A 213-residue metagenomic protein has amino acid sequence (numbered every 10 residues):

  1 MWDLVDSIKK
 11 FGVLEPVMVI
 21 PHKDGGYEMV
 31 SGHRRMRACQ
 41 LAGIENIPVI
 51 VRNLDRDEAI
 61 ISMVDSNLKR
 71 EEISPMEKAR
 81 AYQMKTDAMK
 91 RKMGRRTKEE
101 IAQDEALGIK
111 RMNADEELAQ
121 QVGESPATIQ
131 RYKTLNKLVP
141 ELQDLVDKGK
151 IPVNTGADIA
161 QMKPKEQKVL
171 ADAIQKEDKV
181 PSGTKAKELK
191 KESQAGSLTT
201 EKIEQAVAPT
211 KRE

Functional and structural regions predicted by a protein language model:
M1-R52, E58-E72: Short, charged/polar connector segments at secondary-structure boundaries
L4, G26, R34-R35, I60 (+5 more regions): Helical mechanochemical/support elements of P-loop NTPase systems and associated helical scaffolds
V5, M162-K165, S197: Alpha-helix capping and inter-helical loop/turn segments
R70-P164, V169: Alpha-helical interaction elements
A160-A186: A short, Lys/Arg-enriched interface patch at domain edges and termini
K191-E213: Charged/polar low-complexity intrinsically disordered segments, enriched in acidic residues
